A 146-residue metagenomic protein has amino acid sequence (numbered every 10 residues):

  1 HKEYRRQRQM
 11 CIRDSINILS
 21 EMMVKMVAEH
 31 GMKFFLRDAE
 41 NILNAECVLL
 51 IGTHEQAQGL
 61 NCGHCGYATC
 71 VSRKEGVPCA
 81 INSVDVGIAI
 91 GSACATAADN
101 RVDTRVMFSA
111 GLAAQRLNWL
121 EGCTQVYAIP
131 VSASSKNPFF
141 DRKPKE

Functional and structural regions predicted by a protein language model:
H1-S15: Single conserved hydrophobic/aromatic residue that forms the stacking wall/gate of nucleotide- or nucleobase-binding
R6, L43-C47, R101-V102, T124: Short coil/turn connectors at secondary-structure junctions
Q9, R13, T53, F108-A110: A general secondary-structure junction signal
I12, L49-I51, I129-S132: Short beta-strand element of the conserved SAM-dependent methyltransferase core
S15-V84: Glycine/small-residue-rich phosphate/adenosyl-binding loop
A80-E146: Glycine-rich, aromatic-bearing surface loops/beta-hairpins
